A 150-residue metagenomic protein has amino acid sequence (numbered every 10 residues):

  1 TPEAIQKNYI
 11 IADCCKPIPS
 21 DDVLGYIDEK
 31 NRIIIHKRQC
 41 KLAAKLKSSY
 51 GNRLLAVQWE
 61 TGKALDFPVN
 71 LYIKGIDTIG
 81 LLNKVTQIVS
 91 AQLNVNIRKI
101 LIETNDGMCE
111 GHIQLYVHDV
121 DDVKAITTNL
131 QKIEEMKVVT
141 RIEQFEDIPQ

Functional and structural regions predicted by a protein language model:
T1-Q150: Helix-rich terminal scaffold detector
